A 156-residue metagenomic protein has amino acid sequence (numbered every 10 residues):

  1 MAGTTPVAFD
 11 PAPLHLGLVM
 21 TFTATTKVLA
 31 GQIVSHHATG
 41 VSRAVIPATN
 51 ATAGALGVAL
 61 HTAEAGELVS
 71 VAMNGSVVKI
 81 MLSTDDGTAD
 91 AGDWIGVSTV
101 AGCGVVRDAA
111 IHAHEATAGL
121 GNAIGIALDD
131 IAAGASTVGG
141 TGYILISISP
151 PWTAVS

Functional and structural regions predicted by a protein language model:
A2-S156: Glycine-anchored, exposed beta-strand/edge motif detector
